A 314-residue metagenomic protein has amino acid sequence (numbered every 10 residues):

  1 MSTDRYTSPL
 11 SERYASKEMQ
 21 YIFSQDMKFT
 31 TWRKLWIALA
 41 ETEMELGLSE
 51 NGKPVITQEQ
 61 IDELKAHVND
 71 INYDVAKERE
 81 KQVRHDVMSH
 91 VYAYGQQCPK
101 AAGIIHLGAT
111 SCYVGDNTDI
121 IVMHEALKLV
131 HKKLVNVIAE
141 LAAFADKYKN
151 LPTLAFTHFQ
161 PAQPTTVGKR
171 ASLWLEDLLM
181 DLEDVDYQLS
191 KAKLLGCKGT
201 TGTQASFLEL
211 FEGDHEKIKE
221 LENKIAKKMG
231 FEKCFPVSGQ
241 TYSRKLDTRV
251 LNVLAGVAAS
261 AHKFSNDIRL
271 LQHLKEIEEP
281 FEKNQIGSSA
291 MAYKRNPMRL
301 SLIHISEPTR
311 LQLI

Functional and structural regions predicted by a protein language model:
S2-A205, F211-K224, G287-S288, P297-L302 (+1 more regions): A helix-coil-helix interface module used to build multimeric assemblies and to scaffold catalytic/cofactor sites
E43-L46, D267, L311: Alpha-helix C-caps/helix-loop-beta hinges
I105, E232-S238, E278-P280: A glycine-rich, basic-preceded beta-loop-alpha segment at the flavin cofactor/substrate interface of flavin-utilizing
D181, Q240-L302, S306: Glycine-rich anion/phosphate-binding loop at the beta-strand->alpha-helix junction
H215-Q240: Active-site-adjacent "gating/activation" loops or surface patches in catalytic cores
H304, P308-I314: Single conserved hydrophobic/aromatic residue that forms the stacking wall/gate of nucleotide- or nucleobase-binding
